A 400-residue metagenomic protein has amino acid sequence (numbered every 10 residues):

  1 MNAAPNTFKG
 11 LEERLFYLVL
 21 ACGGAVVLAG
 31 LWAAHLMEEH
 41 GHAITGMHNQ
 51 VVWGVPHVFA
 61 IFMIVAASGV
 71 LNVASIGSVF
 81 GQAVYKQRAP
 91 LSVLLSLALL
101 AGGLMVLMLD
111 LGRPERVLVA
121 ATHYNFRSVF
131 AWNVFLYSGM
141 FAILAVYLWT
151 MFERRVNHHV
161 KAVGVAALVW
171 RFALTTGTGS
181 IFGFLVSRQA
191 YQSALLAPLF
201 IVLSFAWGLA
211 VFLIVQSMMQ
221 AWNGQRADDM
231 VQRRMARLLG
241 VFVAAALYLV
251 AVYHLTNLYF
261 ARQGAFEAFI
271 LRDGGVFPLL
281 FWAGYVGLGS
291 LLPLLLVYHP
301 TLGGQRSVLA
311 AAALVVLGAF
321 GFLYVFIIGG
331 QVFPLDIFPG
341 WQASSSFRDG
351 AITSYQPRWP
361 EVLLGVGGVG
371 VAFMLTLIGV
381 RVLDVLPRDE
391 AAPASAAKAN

Functional and structural regions predicted by a protein language model:
M1-G69, V73-I76, G329, F373 (+3 more regions): N-terminal signal-anchor module of multipass membrane proteins
A3-L15, C22-A29, Q82-V84, T122 (+6 more regions): Long, contiguous internal "core" modules enriched in hydrophobic/ aromatic residues
L15, L36-E38, H57-A60, A131 (+3 more regions): Membrane-interface transmembrane-helix boundary segments in multi-pass integral membrane proteins
W32-I44, M108-V117, T178-V186, H254-G264 (+1 more regions): Membrane-helix interface motif
H35-T45, G77-Y85, A89, L111-P114 (+3 more regions): Juxtamembrane/interface segments at transmembrane-helix termini
H42-Q50, V117-S128, V156-V160: Inter-helical loop and helix-membrane interface segments of multi-pass membrane transporters/permeases
V51-L118, F130-W132, L136: Membrane helical hairpin/interfacial module
S307-A312, V316-N400: TerminUS-proximal long segments
